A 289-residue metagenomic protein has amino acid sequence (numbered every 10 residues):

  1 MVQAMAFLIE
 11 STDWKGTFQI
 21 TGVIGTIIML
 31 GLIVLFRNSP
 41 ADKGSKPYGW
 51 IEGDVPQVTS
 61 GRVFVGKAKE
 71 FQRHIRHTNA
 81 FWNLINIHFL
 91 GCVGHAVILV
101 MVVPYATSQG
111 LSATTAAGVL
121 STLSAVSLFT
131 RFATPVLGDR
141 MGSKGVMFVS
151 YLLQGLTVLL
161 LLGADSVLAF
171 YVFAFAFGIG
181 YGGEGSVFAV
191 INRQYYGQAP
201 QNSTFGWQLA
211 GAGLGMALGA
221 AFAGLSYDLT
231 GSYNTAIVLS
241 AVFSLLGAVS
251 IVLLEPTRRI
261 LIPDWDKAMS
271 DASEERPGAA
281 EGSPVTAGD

Functional and structural regions predicted by a protein language model:
M1-K43: Helix-loop-helix hairpin linking two adjacent transmembrane segments in secondary transporters
V2, R76-V136: Extracytoplasmic gate region of multi-pass secondary transporters
V2-T12, A106-T107, L137-G138, F222-G231: Interfacial helix-cap and linker-helix signal at transmembrane-aqueous boundaries of multi-pass secondary transporters
I28-S39, A241-E274, D289: Multi-pass alpha-helical transporter architecture, strongest for 12-TM Major Facilitator/SLC carriers used
G145-L160: Structural signature of the two symmetry-related core transmembrane helices
L168-A176: Paired small-residue
G183-Y196: Intracellular juxtamembrane helix-capping segments at the cytosolic ends of symmetry-related transmembrane helices
Y196-T230: A late C-terminal transmembrane helix in Major Facilitator Superfamily
